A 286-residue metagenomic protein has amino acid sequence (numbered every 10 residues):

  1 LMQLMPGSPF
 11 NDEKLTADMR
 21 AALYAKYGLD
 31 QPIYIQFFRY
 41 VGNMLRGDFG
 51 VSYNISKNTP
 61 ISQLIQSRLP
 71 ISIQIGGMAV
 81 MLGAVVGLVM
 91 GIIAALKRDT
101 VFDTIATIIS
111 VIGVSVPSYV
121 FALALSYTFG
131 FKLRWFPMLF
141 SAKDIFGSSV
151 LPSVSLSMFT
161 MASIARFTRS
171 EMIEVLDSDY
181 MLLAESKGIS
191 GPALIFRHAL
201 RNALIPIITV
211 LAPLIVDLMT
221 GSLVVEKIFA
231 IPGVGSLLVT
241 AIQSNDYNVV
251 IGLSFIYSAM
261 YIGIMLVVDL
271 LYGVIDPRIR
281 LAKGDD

Functional and structural regions predicted by a protein language model:
L1-F38, N54, L133-L151: Hydrophobic alpha-helical transmembrane segments of membrane transport/permease proteins and related membrane-embedded
M2-L4, G28, Y40-G42, I108-P137 (+1 more regions): Membrane-water interface segments at the C-terminal ends of transmembrane alpha-helices in multi-pass inner-membrane
N11-E13, I35, G50-Y53, F121-L123 (+5 more regions): Short, hydrophobic secondary-structure boundary micro-motifs
D30-L88: An internal, D/E-rich "acidic patch" concept
R46, F121-A122, I173: Alpha-helical transmembrane segments and their lipid-water interface positions in multi-pass membrane proteins
R46-F49, R134, Y180, Y247: Generic structural signal for secondary-structure transition and capping sites
I65, L69-F102, S118, K143-D286: Alpha-helical transmembrane segments of integral membrane proteins, especially multi-pass inner/plasma-membrane
D103-T107: Short coil-to-beta transitions that initiate beta-strands within beta-rich domains
